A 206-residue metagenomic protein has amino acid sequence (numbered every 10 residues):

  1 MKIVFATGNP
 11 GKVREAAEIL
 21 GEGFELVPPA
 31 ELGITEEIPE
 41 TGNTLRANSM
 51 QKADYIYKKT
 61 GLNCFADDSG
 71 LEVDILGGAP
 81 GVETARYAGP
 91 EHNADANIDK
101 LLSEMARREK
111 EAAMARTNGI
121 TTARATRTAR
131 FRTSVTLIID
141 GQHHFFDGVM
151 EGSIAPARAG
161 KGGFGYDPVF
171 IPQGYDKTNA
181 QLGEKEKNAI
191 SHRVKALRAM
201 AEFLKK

Functional and structural regions predicted by a protein language model:
K2-V4, G11-P28, L32-K206: Anionic-ligand binding patches
